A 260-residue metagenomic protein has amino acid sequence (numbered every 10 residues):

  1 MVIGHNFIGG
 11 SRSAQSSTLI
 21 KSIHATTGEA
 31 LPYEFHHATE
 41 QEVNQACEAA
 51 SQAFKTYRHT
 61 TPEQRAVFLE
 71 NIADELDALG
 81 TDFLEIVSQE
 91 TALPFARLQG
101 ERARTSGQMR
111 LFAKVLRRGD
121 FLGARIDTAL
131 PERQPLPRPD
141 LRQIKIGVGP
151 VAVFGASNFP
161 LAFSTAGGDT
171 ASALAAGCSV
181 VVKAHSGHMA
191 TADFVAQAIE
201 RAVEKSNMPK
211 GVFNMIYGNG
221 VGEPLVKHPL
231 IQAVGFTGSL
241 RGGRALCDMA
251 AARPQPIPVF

Functional and structural regions predicted by a protein language model:
M1-L136: N-terminal Rossmann-like NAD(P)+-binding subdomain of aldehyde/semialdehyde dehydrogenases
F121-F260: Rossmann-like NAD(P) dinucleotide-binding subdomain of oxidoreductase/dehydrogenase enzymes
